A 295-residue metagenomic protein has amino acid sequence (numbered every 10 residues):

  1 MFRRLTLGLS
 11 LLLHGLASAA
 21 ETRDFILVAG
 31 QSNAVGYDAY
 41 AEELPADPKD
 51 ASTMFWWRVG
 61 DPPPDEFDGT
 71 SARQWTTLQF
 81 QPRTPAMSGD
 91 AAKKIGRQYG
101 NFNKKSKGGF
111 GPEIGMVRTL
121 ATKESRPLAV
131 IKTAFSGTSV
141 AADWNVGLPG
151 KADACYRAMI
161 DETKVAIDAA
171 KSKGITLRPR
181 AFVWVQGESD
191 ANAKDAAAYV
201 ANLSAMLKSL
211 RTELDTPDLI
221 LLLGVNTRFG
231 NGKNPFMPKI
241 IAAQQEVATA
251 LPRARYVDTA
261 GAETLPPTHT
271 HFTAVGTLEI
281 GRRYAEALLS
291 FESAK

Functional and structural regions predicted by a protein language model:
R4-H14: Bacterial N-terminal signal peptides
L13-E21: Bacterial Sec-dependent signal peptides at the C-terminal "C-region" and cleavage site
A20-K295: Cell-envelope and extracellular/periplasmic
